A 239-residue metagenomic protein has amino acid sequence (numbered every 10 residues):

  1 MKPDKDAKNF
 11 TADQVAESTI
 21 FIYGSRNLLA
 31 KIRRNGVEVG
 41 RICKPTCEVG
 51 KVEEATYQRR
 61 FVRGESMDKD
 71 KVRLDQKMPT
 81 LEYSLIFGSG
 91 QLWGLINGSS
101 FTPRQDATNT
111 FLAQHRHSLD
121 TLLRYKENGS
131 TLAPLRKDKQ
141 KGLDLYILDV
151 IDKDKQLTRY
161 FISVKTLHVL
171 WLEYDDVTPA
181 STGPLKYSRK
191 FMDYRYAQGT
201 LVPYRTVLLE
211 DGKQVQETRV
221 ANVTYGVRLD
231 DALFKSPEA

Functional and structural regions predicted by a protein language model:
M1-S100, N128-R136: N-terminal mature ectodomain segment of secretory-pathway/periplasmic proteins
N27-R33, M67-D68, K141, P184 (+1 more regions): Edge/loop elements at the starts and ends of beta-strands within beta-rich repeat scaffolds
G36, P237-E238: Short linear loop/turn motifs
E48-G50, T80-E82, A113, D154-L157 (+1 more regions): Solvent-exposed loop/turn segments connecting transmembrane beta-strands in outer-membrane beta-barrel proteins
K51-Y57, F111, P179-Y187: Beta-propeller and related beta-repeat scaffolds in trafficking/envelope systems
W93-D120: Acidic/charged, solvent-exposed loop-and-adjacent secondary-structure segments enriched in E/D, K/R, S/T, and G/P
T110-D149, L170-L172: Short, conserved active-site entrance elements at the starts or edges of catalytic domains
L143-P237: Gly/Pro-enriched, hydrophobic low-complexity segments that function as extracytoplasmic propeptides/linkers
